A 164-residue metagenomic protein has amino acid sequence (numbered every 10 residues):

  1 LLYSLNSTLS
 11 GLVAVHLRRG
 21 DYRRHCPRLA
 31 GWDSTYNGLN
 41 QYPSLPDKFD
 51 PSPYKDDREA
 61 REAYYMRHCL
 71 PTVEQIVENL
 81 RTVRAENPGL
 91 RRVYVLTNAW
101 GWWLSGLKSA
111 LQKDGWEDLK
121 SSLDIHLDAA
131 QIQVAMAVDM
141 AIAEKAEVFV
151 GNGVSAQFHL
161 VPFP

Functional and structural regions predicted by a protein language model:
L1-L127: Core catalytic architecture of nucleotide-activated donor-dependent transferases building glycoconjugates
I76, A135-M136: Amphipathic coiled-coil/heptad-repeat helices and related helical stalk/stem segments that mediate oligomerization
A130-Q133: Leucine-rich repeat
M136-P164: A donor-sugar binding/catalytic signature common to diverse glycosyltransferases and related nucleotide-sugar
